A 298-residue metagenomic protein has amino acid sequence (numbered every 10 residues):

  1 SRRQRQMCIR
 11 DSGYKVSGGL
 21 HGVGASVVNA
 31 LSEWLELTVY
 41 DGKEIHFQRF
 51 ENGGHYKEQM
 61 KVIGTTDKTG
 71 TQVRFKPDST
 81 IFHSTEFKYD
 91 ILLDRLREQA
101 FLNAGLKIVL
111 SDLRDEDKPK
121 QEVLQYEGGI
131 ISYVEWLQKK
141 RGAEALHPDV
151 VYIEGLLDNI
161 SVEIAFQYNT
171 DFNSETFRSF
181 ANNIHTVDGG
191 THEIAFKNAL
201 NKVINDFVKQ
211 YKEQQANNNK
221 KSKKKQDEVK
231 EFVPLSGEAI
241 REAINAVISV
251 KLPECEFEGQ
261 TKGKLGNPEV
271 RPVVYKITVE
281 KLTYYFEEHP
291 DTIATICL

Functional and structural regions predicted by a protein language model:
S1-I9: Single conserved hydrophobic/aromatic residue that forms the stacking wall/gate of nucleotide- or nucleobase-binding
R10, V16-G18, G22, S26-A30 (+1 more regions): GHKL-family ATPase ATP-binding module
